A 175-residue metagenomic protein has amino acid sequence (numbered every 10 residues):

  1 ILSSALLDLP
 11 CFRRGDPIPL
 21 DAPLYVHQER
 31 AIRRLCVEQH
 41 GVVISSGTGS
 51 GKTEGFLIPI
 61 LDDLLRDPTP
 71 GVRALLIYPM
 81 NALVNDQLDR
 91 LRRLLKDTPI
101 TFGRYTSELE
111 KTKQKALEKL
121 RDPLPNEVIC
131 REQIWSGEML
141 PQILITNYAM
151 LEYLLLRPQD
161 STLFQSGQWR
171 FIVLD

Functional and structural regions predicted by a protein language model:
I1-S45: Conserved pre-motif I regulatory segment
R33-H40, E54-T69, R90: Walker A/P-loop NTP-binding motif
E38-I44, G71-A74, L140-Q142: Pre-Walker A (Motif I) flank of P-loop NTPase domains
T48-S50: ATP-binding Walker
V72-K96, F102-K113, M150-Y153: Conserved Walker A/P-loop ATP-binding site and its immediately adjacent core in helicase/helicase-like ATPase domains
T112-L144: Conserved motor-coupling elements within RecA-like helicase/translocase cores
L140-D160: Conserved helicase/translocase P-loop NTPase motor core
A149-E152, T162-D175: SF2 helicase catalytic motif II
